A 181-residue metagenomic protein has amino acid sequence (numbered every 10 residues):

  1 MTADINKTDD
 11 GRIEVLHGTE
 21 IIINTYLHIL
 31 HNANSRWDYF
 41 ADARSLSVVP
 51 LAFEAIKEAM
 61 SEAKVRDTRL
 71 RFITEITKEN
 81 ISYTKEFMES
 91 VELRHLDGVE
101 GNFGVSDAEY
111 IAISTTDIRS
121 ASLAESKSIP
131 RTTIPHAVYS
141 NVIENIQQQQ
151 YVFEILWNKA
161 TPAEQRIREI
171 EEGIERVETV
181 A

Functional and structural regions predicted by a protein language model:
M1-R12, T19, I23, L46-A181: PLD/PLD-like phosphodiesterase catalytic module centered on the HKD motif
I23-Y26, L30, A41: Hydrophobic alpha-helical core bundles mediating ligand binding, dimerization, or RNAP-core interactions
L27-R36, V177: Secondary-structure "cap/kink" motif recognition
S35-A41, L70-F72: A short, Trp-centered hydrophobic/proline-enriched beta-strand micro-motif
